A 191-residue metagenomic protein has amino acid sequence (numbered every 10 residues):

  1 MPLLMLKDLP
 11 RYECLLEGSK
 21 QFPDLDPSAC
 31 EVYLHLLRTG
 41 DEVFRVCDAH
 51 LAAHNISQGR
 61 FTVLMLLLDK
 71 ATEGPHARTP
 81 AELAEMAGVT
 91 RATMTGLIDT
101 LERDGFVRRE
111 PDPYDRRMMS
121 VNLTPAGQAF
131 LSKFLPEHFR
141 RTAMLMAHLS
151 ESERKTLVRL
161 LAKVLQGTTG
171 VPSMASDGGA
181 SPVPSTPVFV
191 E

Functional and structural regions predicted by a protein language model:
M1-D24, S152-E191: C-terminal regulatory/oligomerization modules of transcriptional regulators
M1-H54: N-terminal leader segment of winged-helix/HTH proteins
P27, L37, R45-V89, P172-G178: N-terminal helix-turn-helix DNA-binding core of bacterial DNA-binding proteins
E31, H35, T62-L66, A129 (+1 more regions): Pre-recognition alpha-helix immediately N-terminal to the DNA-recognition helix within helix-turn-helix or winged-helix
P80, I98-D99: Short, hydrophobic-biased segments on the C-terminal half of alpha helices that form "recognition helices"
D99-R159: Charged, amphipathic alpha-helical coiled-coil/dimerization segments
